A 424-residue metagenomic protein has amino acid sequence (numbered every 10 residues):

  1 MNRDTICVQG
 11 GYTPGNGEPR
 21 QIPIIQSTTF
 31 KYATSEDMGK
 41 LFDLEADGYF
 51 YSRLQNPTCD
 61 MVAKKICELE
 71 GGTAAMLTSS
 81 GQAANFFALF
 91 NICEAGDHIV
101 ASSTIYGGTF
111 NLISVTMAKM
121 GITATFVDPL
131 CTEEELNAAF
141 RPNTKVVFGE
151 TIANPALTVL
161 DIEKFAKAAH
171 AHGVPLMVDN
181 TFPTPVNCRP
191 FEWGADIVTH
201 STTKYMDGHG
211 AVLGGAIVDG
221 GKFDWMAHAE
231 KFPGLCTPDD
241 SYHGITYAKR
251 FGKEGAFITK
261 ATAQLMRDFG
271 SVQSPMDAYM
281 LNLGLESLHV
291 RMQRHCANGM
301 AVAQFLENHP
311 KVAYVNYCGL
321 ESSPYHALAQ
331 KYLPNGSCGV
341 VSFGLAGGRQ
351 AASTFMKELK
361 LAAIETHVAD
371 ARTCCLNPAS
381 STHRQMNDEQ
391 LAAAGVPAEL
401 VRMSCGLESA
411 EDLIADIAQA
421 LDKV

Functional and structural regions predicted by a protein language model:
M1, S114, T123-A124, A138 (+5 more regions): PLP-dependent enzyme catalytic core of the Aspartate aminotransferase-like
M1-N56, K64: N-terminal "arm"/small-domain region of PLP-dependent enzymes with the aminotransferase-like
C7-T13, A75-N308: Conserved PLP-enzyme active-site core in the AAT-like
T29, G220-F223, L345-G348: Short loop segments at secondary-structure junctions
T34-F86, G108-T116: Conserved N-terminal alpha-helix of the aminotransferase class I/II PLP-enzyme fold
G71, N143, K311-Y314, E399: Glycine-centered tight turns that cap/initiate beta-strands
V218, S342-G344, S404-G406: Short hydrophobic/aromatic beta-strand micro-patches that form the beta-sheet surface supporting nucleotide- or nucleic
F269-V272, M276-A278, L283, S287 (+4 more regions): Conserved small-domain helix->loop->beta segment predominantly found in fold-type I
